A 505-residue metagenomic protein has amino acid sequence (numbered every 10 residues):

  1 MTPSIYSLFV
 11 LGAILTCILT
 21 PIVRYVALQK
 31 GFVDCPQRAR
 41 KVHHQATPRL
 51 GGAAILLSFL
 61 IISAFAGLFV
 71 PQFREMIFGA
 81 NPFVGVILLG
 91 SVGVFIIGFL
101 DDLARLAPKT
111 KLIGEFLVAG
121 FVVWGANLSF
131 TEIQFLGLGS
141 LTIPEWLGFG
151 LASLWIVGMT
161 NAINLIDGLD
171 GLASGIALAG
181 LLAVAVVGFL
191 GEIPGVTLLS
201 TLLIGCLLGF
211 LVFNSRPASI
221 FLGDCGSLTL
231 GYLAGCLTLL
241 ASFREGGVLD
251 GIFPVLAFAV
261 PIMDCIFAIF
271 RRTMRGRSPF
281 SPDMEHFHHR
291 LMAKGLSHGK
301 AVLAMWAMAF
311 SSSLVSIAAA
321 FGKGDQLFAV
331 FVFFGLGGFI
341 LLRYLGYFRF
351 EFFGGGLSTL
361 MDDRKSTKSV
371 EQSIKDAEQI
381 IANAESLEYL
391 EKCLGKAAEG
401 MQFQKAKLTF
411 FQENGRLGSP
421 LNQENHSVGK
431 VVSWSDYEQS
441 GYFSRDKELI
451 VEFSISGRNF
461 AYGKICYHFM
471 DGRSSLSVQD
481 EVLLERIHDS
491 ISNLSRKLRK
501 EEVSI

Functional and structural regions predicted by a protein language model:
M1-G31, L56-I96, L172-G355: Alpha-helical transmembrane segments
P36-L50: Juxtamembrane helix-capping/reentrant segments at transmembrane boundaries
H44-P48, M76-G85, L136-G150, G295: Short aromatic-rich membrane-water interface segments that cap or initiate transmembrane helices in multi-pass membrane
I62-M76, F95-L106, V123-L138: Transmembrane alpha-helix boundary signature
P82-V118, V122: Hydrophobic alpha-helical hairpins/lids featuring a short glycine-rich hinge
T359-T367, E371-E385: Short regulatory/linker helices and ligand/cofactor-binding micro-motifs at input modules
S373, A377, S386-M401: Amphipathic alpha-helical coiled-coil segments that mediate homodimerization and allosteric signal transmission
G395-I505: GAF sensory domains
